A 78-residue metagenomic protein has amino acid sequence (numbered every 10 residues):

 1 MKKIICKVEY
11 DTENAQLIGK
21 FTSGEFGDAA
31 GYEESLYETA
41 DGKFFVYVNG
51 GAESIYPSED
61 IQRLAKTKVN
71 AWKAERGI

Functional and structural regions predicted by a protein language model:
M1-I78: Secondary-structure transition motif
